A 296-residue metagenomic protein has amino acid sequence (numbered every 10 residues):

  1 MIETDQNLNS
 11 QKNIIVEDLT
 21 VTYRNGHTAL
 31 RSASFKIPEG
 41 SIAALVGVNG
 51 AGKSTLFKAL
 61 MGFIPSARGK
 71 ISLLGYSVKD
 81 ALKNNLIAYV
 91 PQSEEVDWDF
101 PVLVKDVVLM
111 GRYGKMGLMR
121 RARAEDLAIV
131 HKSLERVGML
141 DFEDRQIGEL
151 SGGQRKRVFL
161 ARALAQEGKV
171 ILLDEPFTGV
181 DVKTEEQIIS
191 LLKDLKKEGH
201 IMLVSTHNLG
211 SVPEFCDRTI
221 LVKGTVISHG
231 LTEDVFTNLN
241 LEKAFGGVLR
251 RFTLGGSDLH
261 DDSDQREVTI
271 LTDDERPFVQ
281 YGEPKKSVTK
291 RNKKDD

Functional and structural regions predicted by a protein language model:
I2-V16, T20-S32: A short, flexible loop at the N-terminus of ABC-type nucleotide-binding domains that lies
V46-V48: The feature captures the beta-strand-to-loop junction immediately N-terminal to the Walker
M61: Helix-to-loop junction immediately C-terminal to a conserved catalytic motif
G69-L82: Conserved ABC transporter NBD signature motif
L109, A124-F142: Conserved ABC ATPase "signature" region
Q146-L150, Q154: Conserved ABC ATPase signature
I171-D174: Catalytic Walker B motif of ABC-type/P-loop ATPase nucleotide-binding domains
